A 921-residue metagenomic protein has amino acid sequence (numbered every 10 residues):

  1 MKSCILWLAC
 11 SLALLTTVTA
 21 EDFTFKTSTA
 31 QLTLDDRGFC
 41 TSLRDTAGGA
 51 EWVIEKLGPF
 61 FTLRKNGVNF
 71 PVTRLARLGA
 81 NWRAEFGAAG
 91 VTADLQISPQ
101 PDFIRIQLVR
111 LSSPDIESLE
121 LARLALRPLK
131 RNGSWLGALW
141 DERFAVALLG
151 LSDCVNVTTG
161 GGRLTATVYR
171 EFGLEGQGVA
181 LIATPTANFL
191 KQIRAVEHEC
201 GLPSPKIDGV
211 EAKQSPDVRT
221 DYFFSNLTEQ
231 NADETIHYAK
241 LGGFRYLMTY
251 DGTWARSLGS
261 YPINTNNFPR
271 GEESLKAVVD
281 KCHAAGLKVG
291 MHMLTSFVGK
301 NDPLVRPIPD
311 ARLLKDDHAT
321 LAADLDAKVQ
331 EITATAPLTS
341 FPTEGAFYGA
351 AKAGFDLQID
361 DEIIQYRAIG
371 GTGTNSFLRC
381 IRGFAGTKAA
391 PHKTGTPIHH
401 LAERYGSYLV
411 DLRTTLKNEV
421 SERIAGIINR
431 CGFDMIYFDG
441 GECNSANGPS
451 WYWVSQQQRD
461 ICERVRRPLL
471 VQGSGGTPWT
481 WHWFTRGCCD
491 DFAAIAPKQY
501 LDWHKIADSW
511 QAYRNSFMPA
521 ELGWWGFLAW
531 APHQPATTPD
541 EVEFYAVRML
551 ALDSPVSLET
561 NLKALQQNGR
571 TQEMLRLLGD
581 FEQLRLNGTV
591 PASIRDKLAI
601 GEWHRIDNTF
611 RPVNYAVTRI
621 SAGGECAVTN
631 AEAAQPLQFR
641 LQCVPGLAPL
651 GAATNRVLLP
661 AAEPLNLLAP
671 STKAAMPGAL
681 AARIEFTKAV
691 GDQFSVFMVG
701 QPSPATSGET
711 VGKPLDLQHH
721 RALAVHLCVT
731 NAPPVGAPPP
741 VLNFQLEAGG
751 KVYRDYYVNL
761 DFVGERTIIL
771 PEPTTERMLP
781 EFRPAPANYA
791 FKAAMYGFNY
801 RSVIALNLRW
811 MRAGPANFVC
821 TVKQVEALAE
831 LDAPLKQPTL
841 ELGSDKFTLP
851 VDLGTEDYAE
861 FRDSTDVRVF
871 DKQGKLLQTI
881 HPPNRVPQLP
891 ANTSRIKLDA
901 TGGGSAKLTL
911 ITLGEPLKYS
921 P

Functional and structural regions predicted by a protein language model:
I5-T16: Bacterial N-terminal signal peptides
F25-L247, D251, P269, A277 (+12 more regions): Carbohydrate-recognition beta-sandwich/jelly-roll modules in extracellular/periplasmic carbohydrate-active proteins
D221-H318, A402-G448, Y452-S455: Aromatic-lined carbohydrate-binding/catalytic grooves of carbohydrate-active enzymes
L275-G299, R312-H318, R548, L552-P649: Carbohydrate-binding surfaces of carbohydrate-active enzymes
T295, G299-A389, N655: Autoprocessing Asn-cyclization modules and mimics
L304-H318, Y405-E419, C462-N568: Glycan-recognition surfaces
T339-E344, R382-A390, T394, M811-P921: Intrinsically disordered, low-complexity segments enriched in serine, threonine, and glycine
C626-A833: Beta-rich carbohydrate-recognition modules and glycan-binding surfaces
